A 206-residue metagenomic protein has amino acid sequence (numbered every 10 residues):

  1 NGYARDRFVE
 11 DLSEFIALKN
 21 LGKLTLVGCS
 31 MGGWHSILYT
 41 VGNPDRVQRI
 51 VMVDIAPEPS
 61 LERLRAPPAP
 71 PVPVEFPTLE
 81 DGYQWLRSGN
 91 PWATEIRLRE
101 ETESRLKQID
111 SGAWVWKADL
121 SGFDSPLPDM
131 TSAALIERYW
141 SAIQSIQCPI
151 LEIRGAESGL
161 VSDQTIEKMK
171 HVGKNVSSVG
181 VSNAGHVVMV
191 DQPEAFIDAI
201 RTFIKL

Functional and structural regions predicted by a protein language model:
N1-G2, L61-L64, D163-Q164: Conserved catalytic-core motifs of eukaryotic protein kinase domains, centered on the activation segment
N1-G28, D198: Active-site loop/oxyanion-hole signature of alpha/beta-hydrolase fold enzymes
L18-L61: Conserved hydrolase catalytic core segment
R46-V47, P59, G173-V176, A184: Core-facing hydrophobic residues within beta-strands of well-ordered domains
E58-L120: Helix-rich cap/lid subdomain of alpha/beta-hydrolase
D110-V172, S177-G180: Conserved serine/cysteine hydrolase catalytic core
A184-P193, I197: Catalytic histidine-centered segment of alpha/beta-hydrolase-like enzymes
